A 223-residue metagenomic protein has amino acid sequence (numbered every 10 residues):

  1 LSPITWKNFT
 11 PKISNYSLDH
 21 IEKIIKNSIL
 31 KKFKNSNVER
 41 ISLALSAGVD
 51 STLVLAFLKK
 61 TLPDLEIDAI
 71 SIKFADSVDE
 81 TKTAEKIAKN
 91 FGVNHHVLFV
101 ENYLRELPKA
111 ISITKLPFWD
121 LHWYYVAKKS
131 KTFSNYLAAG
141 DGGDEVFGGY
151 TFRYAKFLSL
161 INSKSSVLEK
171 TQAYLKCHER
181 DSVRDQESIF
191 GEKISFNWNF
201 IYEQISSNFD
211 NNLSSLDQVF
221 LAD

Functional and structural regions predicted by a protein language model:
L1-T5: A short N-terminal interaction module
W6-A222: ATP-dependent adenylate-handling active sites, centered on carboxylate activation for C-N bond formation
